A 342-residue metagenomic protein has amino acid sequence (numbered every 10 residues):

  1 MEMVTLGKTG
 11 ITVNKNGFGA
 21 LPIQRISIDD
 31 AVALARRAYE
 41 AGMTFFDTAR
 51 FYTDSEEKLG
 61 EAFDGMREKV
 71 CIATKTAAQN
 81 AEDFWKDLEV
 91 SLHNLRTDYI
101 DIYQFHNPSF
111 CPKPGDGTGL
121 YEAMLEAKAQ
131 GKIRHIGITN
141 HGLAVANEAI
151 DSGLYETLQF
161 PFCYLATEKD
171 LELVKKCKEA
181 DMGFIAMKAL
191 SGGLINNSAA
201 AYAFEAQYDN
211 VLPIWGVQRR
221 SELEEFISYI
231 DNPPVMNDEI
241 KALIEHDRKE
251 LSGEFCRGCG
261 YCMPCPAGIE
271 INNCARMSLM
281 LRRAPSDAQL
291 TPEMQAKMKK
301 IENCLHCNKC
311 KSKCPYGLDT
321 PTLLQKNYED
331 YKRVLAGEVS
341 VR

Functional and structural regions predicted by a protein language model:
M1-V70: N-terminal binding-site loop/beta-alpha segment at the start of enzyme catalytic domains that lines or forms
E2, L34-A35, K58-A62, D87-S91 (+6 more regions): A general structural detector for well-ordered alpha-helical segments in enzyme core domains, enriched
L6, F18, F46, L59 (+11 more regions): Conserved, mostly hydrophobic/aromatic
G19, A49, Y103-H106, T139 (+3 more regions): Conserved residues at the C-terminal ends of beta-strands
D29, R36, E40, Q79-I185 (+1 more regions): Glycine/proline-rich, positively charged, aromatic-decorated active-site loop/lid region on the catalytic face
M43, E172-A186, L190-R342: Structured C-terminal cap/extension of enzyme domains
T44-R50, A73-T74, R134-G137, T157-F160 (+3 more regions): Short catalytic-loop micro-motif centered on adjacent basic/acidic residues
K69-I72, Y155-C163, P233-I240: Short hydrophobic/aromatic-enriched beta-strand-loop microsegments
